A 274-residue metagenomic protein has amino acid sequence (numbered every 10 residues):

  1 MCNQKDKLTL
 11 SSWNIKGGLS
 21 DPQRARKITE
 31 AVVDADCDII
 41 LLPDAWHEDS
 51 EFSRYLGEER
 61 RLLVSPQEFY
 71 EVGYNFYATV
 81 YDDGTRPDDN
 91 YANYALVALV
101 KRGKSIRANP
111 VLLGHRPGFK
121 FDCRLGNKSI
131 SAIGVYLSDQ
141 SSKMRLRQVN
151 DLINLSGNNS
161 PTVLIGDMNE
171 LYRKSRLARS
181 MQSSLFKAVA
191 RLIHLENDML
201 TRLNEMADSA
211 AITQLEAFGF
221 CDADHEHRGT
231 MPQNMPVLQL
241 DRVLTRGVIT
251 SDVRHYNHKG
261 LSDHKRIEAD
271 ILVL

Functional and structural regions predicted by a protein language model:
M1-I39, D82-T85, N90-L274: Active-site regions of metal-assisted phosphoester/phosphodiester hydrolases, unifying DNase/endonuclease modules
D6-R24, A35, D49-A78: Internal alpha/beta domain cores that form substrate/cofactor-binding pockets in large enzymes and binding proteins
L41-W46: A short beta-strand-loop structural module common to alpha/beta enzyme folds
